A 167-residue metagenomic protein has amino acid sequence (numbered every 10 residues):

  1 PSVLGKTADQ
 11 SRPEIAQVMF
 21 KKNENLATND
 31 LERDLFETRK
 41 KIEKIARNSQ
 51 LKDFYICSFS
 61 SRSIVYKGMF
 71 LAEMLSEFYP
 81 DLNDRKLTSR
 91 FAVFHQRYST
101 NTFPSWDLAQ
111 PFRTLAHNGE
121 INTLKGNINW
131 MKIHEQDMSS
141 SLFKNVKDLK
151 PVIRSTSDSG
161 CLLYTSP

Functional and structural regions predicted by a protein language model:
P1-L31: Extended, highly charged clamp/arch subdomains and adjacent linkers that form or line substrate-binding channels
P1-V3, W106, W130: Tryptophan-centered motif/residue detector
E32-N127: Conserved mixed alpha/beta core segments that line enzyme active sites in large multi-domain catalysts
L108-S155: Extended active-site and interfacial segments that coordinate phosphate-rich ligands in large catalytic machineries
T156-G160: A structural-propensity feature for long, helix-poor, extended segments
Y164-P167: Conserved small/polar residues in nucleotide/adenosyl-binding loops
